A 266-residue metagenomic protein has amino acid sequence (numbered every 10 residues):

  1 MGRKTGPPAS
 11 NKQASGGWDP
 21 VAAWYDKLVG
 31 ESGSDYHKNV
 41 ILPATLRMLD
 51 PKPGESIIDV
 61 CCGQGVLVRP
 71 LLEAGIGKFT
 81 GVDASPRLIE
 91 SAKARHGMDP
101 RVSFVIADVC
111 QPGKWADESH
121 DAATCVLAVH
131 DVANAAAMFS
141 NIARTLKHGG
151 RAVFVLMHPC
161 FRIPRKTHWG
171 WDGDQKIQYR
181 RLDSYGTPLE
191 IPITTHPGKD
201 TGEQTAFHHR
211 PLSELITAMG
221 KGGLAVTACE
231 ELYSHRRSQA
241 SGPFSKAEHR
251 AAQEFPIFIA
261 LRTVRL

Functional and structural regions predicted by a protein language model:
G2-K52, V66-P70, S91, R95: Conserved class I S-adenosyl-L-methionine
S56-V60, Q64-P112: Class I SAM-dependent methyltransferase SAM/SAH-binding core
K114-A123: A short acidic, Gly/Pro-enriched loop at the edge of an enzyme's catalytic core that lines a small-molecule cofactor
L127-A128: Short catalytic micro-motifs in class I SAM-dependent methyltransferases
A136-R151: A short glycine-rich, Lys/Arg-flanked "PGG" loop and its adjoining helix->strand segment in the class I
R151-P192: Conserved class I S-adenosyl-L-methionine
L156-T167, K199-S213: Acceptor-substrate binding/catalytic loop of class I
A206-C229: Short alpha-helix
